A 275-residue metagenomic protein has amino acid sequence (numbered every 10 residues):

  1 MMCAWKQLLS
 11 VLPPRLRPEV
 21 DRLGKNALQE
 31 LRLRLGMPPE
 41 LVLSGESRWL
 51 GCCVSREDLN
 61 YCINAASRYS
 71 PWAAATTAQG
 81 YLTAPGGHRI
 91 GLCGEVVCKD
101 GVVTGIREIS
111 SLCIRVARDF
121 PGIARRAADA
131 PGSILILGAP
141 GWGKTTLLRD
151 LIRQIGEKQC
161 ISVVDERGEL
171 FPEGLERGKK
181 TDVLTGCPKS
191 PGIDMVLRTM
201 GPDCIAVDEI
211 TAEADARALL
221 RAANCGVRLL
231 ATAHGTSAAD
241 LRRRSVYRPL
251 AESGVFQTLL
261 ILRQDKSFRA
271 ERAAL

Functional and structural regions predicted by a protein language model:
M1-G86: N-terminal accessory targeting/assembly segments
Y69-P131: P-loop NTP-binding catalytic core
V97-E108, Q257-L275: Conserved P-loop NTPase
I136: Hydrophobic anchor at the beta1->P-loop junction of P-loop NTPases
K144: Conserved lysine of the Walker
L147, L151: Hydrophobic positions on the alpha1 helix immediately C-terminal to the Walker A/P-loop
I155-V196: P-loop NTPase switch/communication element
M200-P202, A206-L259, Q264: Conserved P-loop NTPase nucleotide-binding/switch module
